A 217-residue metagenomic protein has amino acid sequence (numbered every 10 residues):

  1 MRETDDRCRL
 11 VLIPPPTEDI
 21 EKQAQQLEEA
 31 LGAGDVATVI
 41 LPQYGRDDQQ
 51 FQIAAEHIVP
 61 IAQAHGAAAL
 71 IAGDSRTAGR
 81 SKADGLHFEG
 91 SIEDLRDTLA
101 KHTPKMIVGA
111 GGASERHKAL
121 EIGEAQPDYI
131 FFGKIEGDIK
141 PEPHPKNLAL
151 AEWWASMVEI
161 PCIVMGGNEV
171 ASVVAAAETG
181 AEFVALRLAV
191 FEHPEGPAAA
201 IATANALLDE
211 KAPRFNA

Functional and structural regions predicted by a protein language model:
M1-H87, I92, K101-V108, A113-D128 (+5 more regions): Conserved N-terminal beta1-alpha1 strand-loop-helix module at the mouth
P16, E136-I139, L188: Short, well-ordered turn and helix-capping elements at secondary-structure junctions
L31, E142, V164: Active-site-adjacent loop and "lid" segments of alpha/beta metabolic enzymes
E93-R96, K134-M157: Flexible, gly/pro- and Lys/Arg-enriched active-site loops
G112, H144-N147, G166: Short capping loops/turns at secondary-structure boundaries
F131, C162-N168, A185: Glycine-rich anion-binding loop/nest that anchors nucleotide
